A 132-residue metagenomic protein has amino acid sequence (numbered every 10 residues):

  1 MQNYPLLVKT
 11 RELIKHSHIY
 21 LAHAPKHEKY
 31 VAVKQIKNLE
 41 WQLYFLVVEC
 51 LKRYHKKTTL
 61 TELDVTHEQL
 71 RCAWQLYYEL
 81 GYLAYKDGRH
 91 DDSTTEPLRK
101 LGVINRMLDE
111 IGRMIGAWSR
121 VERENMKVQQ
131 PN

Functional and structural regions predicted by a protein language model:
M1-N132: Amphipathic alpha-helical assembly/interaction segments
